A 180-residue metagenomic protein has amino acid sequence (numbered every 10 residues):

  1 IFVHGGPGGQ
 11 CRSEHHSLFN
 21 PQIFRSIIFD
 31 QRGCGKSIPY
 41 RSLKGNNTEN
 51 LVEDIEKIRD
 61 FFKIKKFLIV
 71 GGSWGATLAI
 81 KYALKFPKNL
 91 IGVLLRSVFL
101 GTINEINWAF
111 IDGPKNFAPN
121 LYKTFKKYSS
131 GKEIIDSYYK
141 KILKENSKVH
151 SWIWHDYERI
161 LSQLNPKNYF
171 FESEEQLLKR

Functional and structural regions predicted by a protein language model:
F2-G5, I28: Structural cue for short, hydrophobic secondary-structure segments
G5-N20: The serine-hydrolase catalytic nucleophile loop
P7-G8, Q31-G35, G75, F99-L100: Alpha/beta-hydrolase active-site loop signature
N20-P39: Conserved alpha/beta-hydrolase
Y40-L51, N104-G113: Catalytic nucleophile-loop/oxyanion-hole region of alpha/beta-hydrolase and closely related hydrolase-like folds
E49-L68: Conserved acidic catalytic loop of the alpha/beta-hydrolase fold
K65-N107: Conserved hydrolase catalytic core segment
W108, G113-R180: Alpha/beta-hydrolase
